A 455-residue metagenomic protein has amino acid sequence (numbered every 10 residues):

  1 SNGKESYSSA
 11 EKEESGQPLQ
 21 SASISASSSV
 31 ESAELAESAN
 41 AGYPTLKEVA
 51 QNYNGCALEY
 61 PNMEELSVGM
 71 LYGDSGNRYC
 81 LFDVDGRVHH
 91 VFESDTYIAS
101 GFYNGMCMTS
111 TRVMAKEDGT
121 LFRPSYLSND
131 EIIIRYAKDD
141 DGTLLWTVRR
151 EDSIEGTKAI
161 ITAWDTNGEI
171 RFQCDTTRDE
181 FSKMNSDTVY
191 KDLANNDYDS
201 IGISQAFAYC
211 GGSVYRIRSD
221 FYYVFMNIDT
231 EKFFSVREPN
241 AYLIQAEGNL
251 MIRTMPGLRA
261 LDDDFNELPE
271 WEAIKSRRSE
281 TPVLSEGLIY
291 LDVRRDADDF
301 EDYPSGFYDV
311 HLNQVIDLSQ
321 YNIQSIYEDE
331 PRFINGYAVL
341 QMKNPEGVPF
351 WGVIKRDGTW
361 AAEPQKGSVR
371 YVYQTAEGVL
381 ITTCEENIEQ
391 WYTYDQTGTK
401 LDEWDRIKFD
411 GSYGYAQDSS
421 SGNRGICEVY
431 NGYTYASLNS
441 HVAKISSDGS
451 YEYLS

Functional and structural regions predicted by a protein language model:
S1-S27, E31-E34, S38: Gram-positive cell-envelope targeting signals
E37-S455: Residue-level detector of conserved, function-critical positions
